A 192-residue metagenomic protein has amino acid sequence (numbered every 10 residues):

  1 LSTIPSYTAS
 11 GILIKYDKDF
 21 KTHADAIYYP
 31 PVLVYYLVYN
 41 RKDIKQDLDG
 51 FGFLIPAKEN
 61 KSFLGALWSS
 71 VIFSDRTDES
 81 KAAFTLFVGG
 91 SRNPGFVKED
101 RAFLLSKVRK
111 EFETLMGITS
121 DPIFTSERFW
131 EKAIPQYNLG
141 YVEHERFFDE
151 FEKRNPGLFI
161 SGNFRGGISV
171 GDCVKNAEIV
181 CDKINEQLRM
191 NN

Functional and structural regions predicted by a protein language model:
L1-F84, S91-V97, A102, T114-L115: Mid-domain catalytic core of redox enzymes that form a hydrophobic substrate pocket/lid adjacent to a catalytic redox
L48, A66-N192: Conserved flavin/dinucleotide-binding core of flavoenzymes
